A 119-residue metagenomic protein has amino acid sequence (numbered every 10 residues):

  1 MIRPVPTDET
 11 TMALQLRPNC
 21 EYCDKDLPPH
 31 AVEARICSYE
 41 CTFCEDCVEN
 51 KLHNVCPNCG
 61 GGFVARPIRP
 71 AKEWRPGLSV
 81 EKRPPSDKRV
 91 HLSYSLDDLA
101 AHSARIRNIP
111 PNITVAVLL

Functional and structural regions predicted by a protein language model:
E9-L119: Intrinsically disordered, low-complexity regulatory regions in eukaryotic proteins
